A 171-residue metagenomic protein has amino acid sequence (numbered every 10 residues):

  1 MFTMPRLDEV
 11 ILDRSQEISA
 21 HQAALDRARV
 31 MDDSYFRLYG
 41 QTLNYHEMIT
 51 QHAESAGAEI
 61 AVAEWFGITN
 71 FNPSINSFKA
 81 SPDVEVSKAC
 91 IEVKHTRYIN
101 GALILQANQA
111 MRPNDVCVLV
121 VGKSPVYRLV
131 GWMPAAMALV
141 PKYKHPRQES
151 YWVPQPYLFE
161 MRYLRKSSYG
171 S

Functional and structural regions predicted by a protein language model:
M1-S87, K94-S171: Nucleic-acid endonuclease domains
